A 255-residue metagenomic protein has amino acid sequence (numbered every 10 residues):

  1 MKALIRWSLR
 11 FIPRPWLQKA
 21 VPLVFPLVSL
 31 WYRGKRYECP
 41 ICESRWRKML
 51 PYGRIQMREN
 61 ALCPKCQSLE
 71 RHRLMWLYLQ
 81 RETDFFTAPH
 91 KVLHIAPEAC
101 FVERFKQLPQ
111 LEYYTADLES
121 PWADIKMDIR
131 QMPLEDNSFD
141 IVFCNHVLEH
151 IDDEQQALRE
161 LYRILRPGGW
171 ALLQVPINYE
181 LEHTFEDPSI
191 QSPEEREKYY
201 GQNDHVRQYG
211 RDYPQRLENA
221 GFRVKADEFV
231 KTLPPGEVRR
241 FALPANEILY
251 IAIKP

Functional and structural regions predicted by a protein language model:
K2-P133, P235-P255: Conserved N-terminal segment of class I S-adenosyl-L-methionine
F25-Y37, D152-Y162, R166-P255: S-adenosyl-L-methionine-dependent methyltransferase catalytic module, highlighting the catalytic core
I95, V142-F143: Hydrophobic beta-strand segment of the Class I
L118, C144, P176-N178: An acidic- and aromatic-residue-enriched active-site/binding cleft used to recognize and process polar
H146-H150: Short catalytic micro-motifs in class I SAM-dependent methyltransferases
